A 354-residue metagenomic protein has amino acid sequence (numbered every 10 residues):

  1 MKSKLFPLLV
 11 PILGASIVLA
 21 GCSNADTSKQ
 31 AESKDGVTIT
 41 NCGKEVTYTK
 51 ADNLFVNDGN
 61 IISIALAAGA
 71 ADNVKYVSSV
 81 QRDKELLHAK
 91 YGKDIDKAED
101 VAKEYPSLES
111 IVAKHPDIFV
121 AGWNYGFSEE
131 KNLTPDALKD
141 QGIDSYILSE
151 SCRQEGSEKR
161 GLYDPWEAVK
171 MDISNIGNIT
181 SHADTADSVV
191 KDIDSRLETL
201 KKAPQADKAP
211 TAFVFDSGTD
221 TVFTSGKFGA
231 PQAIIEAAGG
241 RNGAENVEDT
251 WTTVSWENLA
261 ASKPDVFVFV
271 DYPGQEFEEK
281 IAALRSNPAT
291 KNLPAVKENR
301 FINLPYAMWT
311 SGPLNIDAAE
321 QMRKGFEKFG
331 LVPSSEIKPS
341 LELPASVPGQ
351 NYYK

Functional and structural regions predicted by a protein language model:
K2-L9, G14, A20-I64, N175-F215 (+1 more regions): Bacterial Sec-exported substrate-binding components of ABC uptake systems
E32, N41, A98-E109, E129 (+1 more regions): Short helix-initiation/N-cap motifs at beta->coil->alpha
D58, I62-K114, I118-F119, W123-F127: A short, structured surface patch at a secondary-structure boundary
N60-S63, V80-D83, I118, N124-S128 (+6 more regions): Solvent-exposed loop/turn segments at secondary-structure junctions within structured extracellular/periplasmic domains
R82-E85, K103, T224-W251: Alpha-helical, coiled-coil/dimerization segments enriched in small aliphatic residues
K84, Y125-L133, I143-N175, K208-Q232: Extracytoplasmic ligand-binding site segments that recognize negatively charged/polar headgroups
Y105-I118, D136, V254-K263: Short helices/loops that flank or line small-molecule/ion binding pockets
Y163-D172, N246-V247, F269-K354: Structured C-terminal subdomain patch of bacterial secreted/periplasmic proteins
